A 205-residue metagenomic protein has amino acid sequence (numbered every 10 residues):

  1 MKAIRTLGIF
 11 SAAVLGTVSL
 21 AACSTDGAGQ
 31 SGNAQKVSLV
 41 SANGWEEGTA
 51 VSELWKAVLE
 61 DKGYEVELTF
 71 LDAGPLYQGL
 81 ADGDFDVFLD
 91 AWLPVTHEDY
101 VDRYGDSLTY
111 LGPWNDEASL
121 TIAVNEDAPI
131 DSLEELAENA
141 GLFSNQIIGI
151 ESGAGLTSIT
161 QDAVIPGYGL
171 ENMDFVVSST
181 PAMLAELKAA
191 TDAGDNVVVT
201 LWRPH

Functional and structural regions predicted by a protein language model:
T17-A22: C-terminal motif of bacterial Sec signal peptides marking the signal peptidase cleavage site
S24-L39, L59-E60, A137-S144: Immediate post-signal peptide segment of exported/extracytoplasmic ligand-binding proteins
G32-E47, Y64-T69, S144-I148: Short, well-ordered beta-strand elements
N43-E46, E67-G79, F175-E186: Short helix-initiation/N-cap motifs at beta->coil->alpha
W55-K62, L142-D174: Ligand-binding cleft/hinge of the Venus flytrap
F85-L89, I159-H205: Ligand-binding pocket segment of bilobal, Venus flytrap-like solute-binding proteins
D99-L111, G194: Ligand-binding "clamshell"
D106-G153: A conserved helix-loop-strand patch within extracytoplasmic ligand-binding domains of the periplasmic binding
